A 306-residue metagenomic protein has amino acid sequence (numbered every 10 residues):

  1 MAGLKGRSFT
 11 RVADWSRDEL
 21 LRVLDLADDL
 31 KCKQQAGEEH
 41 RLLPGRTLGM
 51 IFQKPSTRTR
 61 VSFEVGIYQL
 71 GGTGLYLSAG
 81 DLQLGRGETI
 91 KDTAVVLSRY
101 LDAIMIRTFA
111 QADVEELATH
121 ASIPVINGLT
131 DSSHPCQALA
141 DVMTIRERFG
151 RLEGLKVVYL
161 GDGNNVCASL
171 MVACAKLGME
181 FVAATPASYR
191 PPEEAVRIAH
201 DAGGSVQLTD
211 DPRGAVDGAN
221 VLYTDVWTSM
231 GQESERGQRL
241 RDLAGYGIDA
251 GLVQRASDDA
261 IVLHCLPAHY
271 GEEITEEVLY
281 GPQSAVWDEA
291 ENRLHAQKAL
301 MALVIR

Functional and structural regions predicted by a protein language model:
M1-V61, V65: Positively charged, low-complexity intrinsically disordered leader regions
H40, V95, D102-A173, H264: Anion-binding alpha/beta catalytic cores of soluble intermediary-metabolism enzymes, centered on
T47-Y100: Active-site cofactor/substrate anionic-group-binding motifs, chiefly glycine- and Lys/Arg-rich phosphate-binding loops
Q53-V65, F149-T224: Glycine-rich phosphate/diphosphate-binding loop of Rossmann-like nucleotide-binding domains
L70, Y100, H120-A121, L177 (+3 more regions): Short, structured coil segments at secondary-structure junctions
H200-E276: Rossmann-like adenosine-cofactor binding region
D259-A260, C265-R306: Adenosine-phosphate binding glycine-rich loop
